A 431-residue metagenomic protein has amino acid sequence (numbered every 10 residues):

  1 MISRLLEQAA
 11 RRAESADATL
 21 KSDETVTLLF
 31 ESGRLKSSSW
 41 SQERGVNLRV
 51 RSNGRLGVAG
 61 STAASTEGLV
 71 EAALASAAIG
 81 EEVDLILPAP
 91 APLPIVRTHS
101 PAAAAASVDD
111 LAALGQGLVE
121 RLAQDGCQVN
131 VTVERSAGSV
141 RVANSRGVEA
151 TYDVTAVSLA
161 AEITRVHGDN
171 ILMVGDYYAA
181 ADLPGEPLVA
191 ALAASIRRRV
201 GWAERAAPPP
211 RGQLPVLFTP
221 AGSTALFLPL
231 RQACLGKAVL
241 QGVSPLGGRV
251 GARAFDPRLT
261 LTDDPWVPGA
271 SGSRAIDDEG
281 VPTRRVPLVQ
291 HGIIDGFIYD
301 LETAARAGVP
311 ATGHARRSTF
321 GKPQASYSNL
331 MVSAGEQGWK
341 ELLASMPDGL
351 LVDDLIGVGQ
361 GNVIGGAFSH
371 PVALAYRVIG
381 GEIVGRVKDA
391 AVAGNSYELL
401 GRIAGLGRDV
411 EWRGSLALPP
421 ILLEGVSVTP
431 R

Functional and structural regions predicted by a protein language model:
M1-R431: N-terminal small-residue-enriched
